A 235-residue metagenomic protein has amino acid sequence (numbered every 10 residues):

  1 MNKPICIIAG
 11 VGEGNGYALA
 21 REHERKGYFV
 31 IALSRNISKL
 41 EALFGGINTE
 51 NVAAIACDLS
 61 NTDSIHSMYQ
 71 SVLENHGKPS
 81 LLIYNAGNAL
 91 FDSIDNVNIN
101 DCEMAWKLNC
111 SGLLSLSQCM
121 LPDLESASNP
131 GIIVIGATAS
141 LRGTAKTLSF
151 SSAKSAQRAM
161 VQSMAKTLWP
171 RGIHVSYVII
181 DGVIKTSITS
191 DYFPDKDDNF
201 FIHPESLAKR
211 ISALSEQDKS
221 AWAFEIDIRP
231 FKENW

Functional and structural regions predicted by a protein language model:
K3-P4, K78-P79, S93, L124-A137 (+1 more regions): Active-site loop of short-chain dehydrogenase/reductase
G12-G14: Conserved glycine-rich cofactor-binding loop
K26-A42: Conserved glycine-rich Rossmann-like NAD(P)H-binding loop of the short-chain dehydrogenase/reductase
I47-D63: Rossmann-fold cofactor-recognition segment
S93-I94, N98-W106: Substrate-binding pocket helix/loop in short-chain dehydrogenase/reductase
G131-A156, V161-Q162, K166-W169: Catalytic loop of short-chain dehydrogenase/reductase
P170-I173, Y177-I179, F193-W235: C-terminal helical subdomain
